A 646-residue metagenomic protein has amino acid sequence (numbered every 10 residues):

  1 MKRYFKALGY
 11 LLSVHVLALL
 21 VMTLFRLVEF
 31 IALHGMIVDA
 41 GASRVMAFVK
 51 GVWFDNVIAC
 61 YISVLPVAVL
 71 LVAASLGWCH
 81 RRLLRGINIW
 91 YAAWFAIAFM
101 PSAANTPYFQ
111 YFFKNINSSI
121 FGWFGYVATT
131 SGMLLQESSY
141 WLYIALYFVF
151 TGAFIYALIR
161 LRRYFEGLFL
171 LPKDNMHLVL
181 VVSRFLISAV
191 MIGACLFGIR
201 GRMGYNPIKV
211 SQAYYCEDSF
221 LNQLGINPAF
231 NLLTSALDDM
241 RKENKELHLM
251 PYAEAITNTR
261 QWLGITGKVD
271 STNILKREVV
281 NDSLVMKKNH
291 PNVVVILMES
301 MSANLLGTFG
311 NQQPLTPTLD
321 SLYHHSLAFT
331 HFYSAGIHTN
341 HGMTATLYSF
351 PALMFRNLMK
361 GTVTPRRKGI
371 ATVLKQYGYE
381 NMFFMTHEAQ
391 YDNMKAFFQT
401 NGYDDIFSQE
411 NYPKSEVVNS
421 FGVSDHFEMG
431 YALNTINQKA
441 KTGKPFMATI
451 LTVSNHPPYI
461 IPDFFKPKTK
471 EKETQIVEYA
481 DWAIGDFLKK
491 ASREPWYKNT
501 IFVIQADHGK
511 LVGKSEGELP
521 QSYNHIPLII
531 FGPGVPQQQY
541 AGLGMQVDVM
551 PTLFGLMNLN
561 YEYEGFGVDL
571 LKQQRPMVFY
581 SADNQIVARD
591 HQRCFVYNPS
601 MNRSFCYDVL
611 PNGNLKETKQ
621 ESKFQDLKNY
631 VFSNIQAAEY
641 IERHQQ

Functional and structural regions predicted by a protein language model:
K2-N244: Transmembrane and membrane-interface helices of multi-pass, inner-membrane envelope-modifying transferases
K6, S43, R81, S118 (+10 more regions): Generic alpha-helical secondary structure signal
F30, F109, Y164, D218 (+3 more regions): Charged, low-complexity, helix-prone segments enriched in Lys/Glu/Asp/Gln
D55, M133, Y156, R160 (+12 more regions): Residues that form generic nucleotide/phosphate-binding pockets
R81-R82, E243-E254, M359-V363, G567-V568: Short alpha-helical "patches" and their helix-cap loops
Y126, Y214, D218, G225-F230 (+4 more regions): The feature marks either
G264-Q646: Solvent-exposed soluble domains appended to multi-pass membrane proteins
